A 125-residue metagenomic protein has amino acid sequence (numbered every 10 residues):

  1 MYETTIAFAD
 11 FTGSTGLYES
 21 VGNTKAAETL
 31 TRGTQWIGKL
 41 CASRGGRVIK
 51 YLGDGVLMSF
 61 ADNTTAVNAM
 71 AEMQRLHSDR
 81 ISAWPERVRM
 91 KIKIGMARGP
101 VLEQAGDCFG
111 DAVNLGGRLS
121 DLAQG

Functional and structural regions predicted by a protein language model:
M1-A69: Catalytic NTP-binding/metal-coordinating core of nucleotidyl cyclase/transferase enzymes
L57-G125: Catalytic beta-strand-to-alpha-helix segment of the class III nucleotidyl cyclase homology domain
